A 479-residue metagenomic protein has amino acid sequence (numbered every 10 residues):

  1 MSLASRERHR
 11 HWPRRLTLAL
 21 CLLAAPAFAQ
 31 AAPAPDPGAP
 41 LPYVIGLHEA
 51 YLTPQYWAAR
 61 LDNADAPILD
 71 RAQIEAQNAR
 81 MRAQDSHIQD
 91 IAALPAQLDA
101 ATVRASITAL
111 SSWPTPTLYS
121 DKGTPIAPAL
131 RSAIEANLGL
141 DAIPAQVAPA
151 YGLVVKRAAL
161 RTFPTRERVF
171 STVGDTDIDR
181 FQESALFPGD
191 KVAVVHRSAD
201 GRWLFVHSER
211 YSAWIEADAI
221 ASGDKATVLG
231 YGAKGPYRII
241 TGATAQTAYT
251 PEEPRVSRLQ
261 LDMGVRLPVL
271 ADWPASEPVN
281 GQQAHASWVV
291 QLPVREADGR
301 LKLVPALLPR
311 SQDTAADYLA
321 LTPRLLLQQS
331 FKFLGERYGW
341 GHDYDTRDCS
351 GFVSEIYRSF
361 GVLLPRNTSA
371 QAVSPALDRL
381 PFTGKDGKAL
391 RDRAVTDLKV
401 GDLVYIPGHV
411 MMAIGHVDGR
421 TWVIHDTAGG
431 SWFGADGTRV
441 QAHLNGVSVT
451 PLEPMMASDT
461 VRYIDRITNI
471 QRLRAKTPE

Functional and structural regions predicted by a protein language model:
L3-T17: Bacterial N-terminal signal peptides that target proteins for export
R15-P26: Bacterial N-terminal signal peptides
A32-A50, A59, R210, D218-I239 (+2 more regions): Aromatic- and glycine-rich peptidoglycan recognition patches
A32-R161, E167-F170, D175-D177, A193 (+4 more regions): Boundary regions of SH3-family modules and the immediately adjacent low-complexity/disordered segments in eukaryotic
D175-F181, Q246-Q260, K385-R393: Short alpha-helix capping/helix-loop boundary micro-motifs
A185, P365-G434: ...with weaker cross-activation on analogous glycine-rich loops/strands in unrelated enzymes
G189-V192, D262-L270, V400-V404: Loop/turn positions that initiate beta-strands
S330, W340-F360, L364-Q371: Active-site nucleophilic cysteine motif
